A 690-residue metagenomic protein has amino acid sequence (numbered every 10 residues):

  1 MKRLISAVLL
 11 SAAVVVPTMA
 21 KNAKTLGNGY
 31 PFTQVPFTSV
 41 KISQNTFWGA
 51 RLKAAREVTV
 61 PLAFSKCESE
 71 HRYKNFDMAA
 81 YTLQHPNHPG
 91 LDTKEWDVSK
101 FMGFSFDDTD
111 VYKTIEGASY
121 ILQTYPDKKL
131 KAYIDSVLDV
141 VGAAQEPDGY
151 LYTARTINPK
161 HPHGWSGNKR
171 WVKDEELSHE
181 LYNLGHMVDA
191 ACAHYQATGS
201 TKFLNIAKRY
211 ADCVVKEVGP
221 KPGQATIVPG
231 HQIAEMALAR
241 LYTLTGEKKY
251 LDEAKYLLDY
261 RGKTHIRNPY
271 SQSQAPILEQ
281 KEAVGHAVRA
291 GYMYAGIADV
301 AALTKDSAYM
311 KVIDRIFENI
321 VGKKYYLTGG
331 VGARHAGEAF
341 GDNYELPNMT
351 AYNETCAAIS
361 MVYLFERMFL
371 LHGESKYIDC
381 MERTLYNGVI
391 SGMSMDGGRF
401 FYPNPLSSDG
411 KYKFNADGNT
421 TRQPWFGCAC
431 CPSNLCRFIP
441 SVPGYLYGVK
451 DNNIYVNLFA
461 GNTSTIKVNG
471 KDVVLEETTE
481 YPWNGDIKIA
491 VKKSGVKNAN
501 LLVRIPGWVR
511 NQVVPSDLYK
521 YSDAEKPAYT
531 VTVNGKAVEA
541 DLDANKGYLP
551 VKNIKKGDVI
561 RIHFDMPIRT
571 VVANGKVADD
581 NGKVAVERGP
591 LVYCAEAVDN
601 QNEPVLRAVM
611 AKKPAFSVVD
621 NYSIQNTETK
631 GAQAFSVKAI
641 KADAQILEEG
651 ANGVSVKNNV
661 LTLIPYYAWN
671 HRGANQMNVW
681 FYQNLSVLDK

Functional and structural regions predicted by a protein language model:
M1-A23: Bacterial Sec-dependent N-terminal signal peptides
K21-K128, A132, P162-A197, Q232-K249 (+5 more regions): Aromatic (Trp/Tyr) and acidic
P126, G142-E146, G199, V215-G219 (+6 more regions): Helix-capping and short linker residues that terminate individual alpha-solenoid repeat units
K129-Q145: Aromatic-lined substrate-binding rim segments of carbohydrate-active enzymes
I157-L181, L204, R209-P229: Asp-box/WD-like beta-propeller blade repeats and closely related beta-sheet repeat scaffolds
C213, V218, A225-T264: Solenoidal tandem-repeat scaffolds enriched in leucines and small polar residues
N268-Y270, K324-N343: Flexible glycine/proline-rich, aromatic-decorated loop/lid segments
I313, D379-N387, G392-A490, R510-V533 (+3 more regions): C-terminal beta-rich recognition modules with glycine/proline-rich loops and embedded aromatic residues
